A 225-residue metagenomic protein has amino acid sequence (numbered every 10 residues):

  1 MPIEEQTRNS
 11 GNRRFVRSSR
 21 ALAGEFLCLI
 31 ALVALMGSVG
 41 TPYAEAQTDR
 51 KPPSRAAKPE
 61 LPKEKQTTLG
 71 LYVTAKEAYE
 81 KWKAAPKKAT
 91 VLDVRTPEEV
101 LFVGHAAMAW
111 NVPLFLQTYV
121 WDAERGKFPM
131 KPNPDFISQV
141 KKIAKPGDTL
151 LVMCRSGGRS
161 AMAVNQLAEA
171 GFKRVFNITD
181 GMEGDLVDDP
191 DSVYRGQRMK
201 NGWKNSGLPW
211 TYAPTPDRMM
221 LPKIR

Functional and structural regions predicted by a protein language model:
M1-A21: N-terminal secretory signal peptides that target proteins for export/translocation
P2, L35, P42-K87, L101-T149 (+1 more regions): Rhodanese-like catalytic fold shared by cysteine-dependent sulfurtransferases and DSP/PTP-type phosphatases
G24-S38: Bacterial N-terminal signal peptides
T90-R95: Short hydrophobic beta-strand that contains or immediately precedes a catalytic carboxylate
M153: Short, surface-exposed ligand- or partner-binding patches at beta-edge/loop junctions that are enriched in aromatics
G157: Conserved G/P- and acidic residue-centered "switch" motifs that form tight phosphate/ATP-binding loops in soluble
